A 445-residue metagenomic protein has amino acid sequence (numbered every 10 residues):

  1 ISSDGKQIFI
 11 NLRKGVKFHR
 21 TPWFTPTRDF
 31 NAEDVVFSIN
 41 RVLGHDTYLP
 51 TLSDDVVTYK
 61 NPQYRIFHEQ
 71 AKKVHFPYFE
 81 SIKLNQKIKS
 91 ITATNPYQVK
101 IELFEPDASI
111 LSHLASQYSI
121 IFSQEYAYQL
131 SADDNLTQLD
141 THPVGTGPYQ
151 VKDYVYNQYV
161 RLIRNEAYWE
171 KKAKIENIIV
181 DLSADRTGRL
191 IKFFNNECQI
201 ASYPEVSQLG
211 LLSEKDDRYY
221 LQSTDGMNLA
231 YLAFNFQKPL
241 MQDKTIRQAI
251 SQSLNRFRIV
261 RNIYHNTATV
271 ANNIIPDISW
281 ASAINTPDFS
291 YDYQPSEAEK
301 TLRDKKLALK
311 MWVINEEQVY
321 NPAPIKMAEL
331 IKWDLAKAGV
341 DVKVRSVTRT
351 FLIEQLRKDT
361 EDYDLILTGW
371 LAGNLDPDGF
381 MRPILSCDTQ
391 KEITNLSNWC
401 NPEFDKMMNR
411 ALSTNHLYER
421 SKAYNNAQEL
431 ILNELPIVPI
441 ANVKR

Functional and structural regions predicted by a protein language model:
I1-S3, F67-K83, Q117-T146, E170-K174 (+6 more regions): Short, solvent-exposed loop/beta-turn-alpha elements that line the ligand-binding surface or hinge of extracytoplasmic
S3, Y156, L302-A372, L396 (+1 more regions): Ligand/substrate-recognition segments at binding pockets and active sites
Q7-G15, E33-D34, R41-A127: Surface-exposed binding/hinge segments that line and control ligand-binding clefts or catalytic entry sites
I91, V260-R261, K337-E354, R382-R445: Extracytoplasmic/peripheral linker and loop segments enriched in polar/acidic and small residues with frequent Thr/Pro
A108-L114, G145, A230, R261 (+3 more regions): Bilobed periplasmic-binding protein-like "clamshell/Venus-flytrap" ligand-binding domains
L114, Q237, M241-W280, A323 (+1 more regions): Periplasmic-binding protein-like
D134-D140, N165-L211: Ligand-site clamp/hinge motif
M241, T269-K305, E316-K326: Structural transition elements
